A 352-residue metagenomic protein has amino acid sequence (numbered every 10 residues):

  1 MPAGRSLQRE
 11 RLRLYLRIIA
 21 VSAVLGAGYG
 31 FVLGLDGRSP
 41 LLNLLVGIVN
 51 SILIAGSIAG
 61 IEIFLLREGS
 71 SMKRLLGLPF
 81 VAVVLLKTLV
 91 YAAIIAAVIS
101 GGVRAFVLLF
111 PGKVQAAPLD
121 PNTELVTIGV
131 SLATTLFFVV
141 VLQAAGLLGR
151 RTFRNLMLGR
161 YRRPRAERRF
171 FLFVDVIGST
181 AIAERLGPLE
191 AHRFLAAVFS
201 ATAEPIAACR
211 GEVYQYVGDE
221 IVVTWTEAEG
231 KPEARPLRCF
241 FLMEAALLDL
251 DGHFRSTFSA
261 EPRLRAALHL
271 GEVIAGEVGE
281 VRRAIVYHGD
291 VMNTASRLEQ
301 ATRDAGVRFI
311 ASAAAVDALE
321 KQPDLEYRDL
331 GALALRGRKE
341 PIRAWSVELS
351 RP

Functional and structural regions predicted by a protein language model:
M1-L45: Membrane-anchoring hydrophobic segments
L53-M72: Canonical alpha-helical transmembrane segments
I61-L65, F80-D120: Hydrophobic transmembrane alpha-helices
V107-E167: Regulatory cytosolic signal-relay segments
P164-R238: Catalytic NTP-binding/metal-coordinating core of nucleotidyl cyclase/transferase enzymes
I206-R235, D251-V291: Catalytic core of nucleotidyl cyclases, primarily class III adenylyl/guanylyl cyclases
H269, D290-A313: Catalytic/regulatory signature loops of cyclic-dinucleotide turnover enzymes and related class III nucleotidyl cyclases
D304-P352: Cytosolic regulatory/linker segments at or just downstream of nucleotide-handling modules in signal-transduction
